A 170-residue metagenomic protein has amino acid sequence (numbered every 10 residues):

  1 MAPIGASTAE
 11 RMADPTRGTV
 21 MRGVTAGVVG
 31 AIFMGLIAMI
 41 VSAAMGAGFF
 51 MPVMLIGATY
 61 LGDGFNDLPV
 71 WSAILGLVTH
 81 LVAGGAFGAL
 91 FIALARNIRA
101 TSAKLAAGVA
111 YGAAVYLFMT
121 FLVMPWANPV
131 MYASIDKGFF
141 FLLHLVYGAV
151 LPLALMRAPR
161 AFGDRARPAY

Functional and structural regions predicted by a protein language model:
A2-Y170: Juxtamembrane/disordered regions of integral membrane proteins
